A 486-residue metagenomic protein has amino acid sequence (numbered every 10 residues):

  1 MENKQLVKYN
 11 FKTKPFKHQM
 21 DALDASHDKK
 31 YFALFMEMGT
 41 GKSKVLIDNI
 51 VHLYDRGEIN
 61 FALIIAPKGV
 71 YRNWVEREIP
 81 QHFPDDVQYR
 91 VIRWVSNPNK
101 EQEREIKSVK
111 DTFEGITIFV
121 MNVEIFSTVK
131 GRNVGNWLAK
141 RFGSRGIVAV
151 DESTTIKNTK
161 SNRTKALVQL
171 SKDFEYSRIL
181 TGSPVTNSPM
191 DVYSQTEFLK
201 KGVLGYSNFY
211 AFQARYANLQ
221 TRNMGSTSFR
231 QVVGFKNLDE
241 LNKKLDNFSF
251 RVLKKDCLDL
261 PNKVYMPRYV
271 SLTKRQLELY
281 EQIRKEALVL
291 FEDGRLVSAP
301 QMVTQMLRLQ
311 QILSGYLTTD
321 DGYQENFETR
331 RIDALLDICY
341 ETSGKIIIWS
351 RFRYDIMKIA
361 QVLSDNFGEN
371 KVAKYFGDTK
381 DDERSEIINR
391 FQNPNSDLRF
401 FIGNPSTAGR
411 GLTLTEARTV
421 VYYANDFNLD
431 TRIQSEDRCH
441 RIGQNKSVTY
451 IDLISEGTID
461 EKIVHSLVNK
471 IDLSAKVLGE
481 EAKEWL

Functional and structural regions predicted by a protein language model:
E2-F35: Conserved pre-motif I regulatory segment
H27-D28, E37-G41, V45-P67, F126 (+2 more regions): Conserved Helicase C-terminal RecA-like lobe
I59-F61, E76, Q81-H82, D86-V91 (+4 more regions): Conserved P-loop NTPase motor "coupling/switch" region that bridges the ATPase
R72-F113, T117-I118: Conserved nucleic-acid-binding Ia/Ib motif block in the N-terminal RecA-like helicase ATPase lobe
K100-I118, V123-S144: Conserved helix/coil segment N-terminal to the catalytic DExD/H
S127-K130, N187-P189, I356-A360, S385 (+2 more regions): SF2 helicase motor core recognition
D151-E152: Walker B catalytic acidic pair
F427-L486: A conserved SF2-helicase RecA2
